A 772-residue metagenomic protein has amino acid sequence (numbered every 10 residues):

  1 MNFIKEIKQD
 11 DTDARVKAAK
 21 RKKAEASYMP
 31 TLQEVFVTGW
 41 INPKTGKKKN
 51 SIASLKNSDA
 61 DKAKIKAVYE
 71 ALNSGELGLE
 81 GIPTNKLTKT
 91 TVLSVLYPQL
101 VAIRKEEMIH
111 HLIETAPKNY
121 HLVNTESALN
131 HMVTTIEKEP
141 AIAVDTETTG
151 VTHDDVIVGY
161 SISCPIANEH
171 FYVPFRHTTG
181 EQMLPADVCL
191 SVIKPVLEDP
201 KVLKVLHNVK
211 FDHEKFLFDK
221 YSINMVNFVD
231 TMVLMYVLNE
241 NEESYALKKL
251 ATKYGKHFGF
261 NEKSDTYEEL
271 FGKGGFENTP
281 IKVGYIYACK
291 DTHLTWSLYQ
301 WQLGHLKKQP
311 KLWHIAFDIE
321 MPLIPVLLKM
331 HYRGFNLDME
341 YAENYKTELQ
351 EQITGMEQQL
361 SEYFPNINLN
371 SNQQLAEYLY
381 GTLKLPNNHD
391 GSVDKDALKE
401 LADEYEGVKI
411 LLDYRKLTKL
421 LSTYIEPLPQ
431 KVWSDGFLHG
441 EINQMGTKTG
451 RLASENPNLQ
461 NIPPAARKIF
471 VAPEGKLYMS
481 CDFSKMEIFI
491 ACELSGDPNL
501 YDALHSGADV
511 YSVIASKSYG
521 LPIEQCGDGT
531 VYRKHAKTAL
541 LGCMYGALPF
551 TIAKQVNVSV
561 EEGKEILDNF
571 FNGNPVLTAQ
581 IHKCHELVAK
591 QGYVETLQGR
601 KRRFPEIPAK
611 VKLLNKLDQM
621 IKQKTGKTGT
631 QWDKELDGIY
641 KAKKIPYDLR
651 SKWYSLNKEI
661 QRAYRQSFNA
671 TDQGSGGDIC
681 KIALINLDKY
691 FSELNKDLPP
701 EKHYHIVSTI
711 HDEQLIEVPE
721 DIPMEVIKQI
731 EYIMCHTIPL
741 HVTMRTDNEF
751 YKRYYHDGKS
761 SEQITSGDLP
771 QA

Functional and structural regions predicted by a protein language model:
N2-K48, K56-D61, K66-L72, L77-T179 (+16 more regions): Conserved "right-hand" nucleotidyltransferase catalytic core of DNA-directed polymerases
A143, K201-V209, S480: Acidic beta-strand-to-loop metal/phosphate-binding motif
V151, K210-Y221, L234-L238, E377-T382 (+1 more regions): Short active-site loop/helix that positions an aromatic residue
I166-K204, F335: Nucleic-acid-processing active sites and adjacent nucleic-acid-binding tracks, predominantly divalent metal-dependent
D219, A342-Q373, D568-E586, D721-A772: Polymerase palm active-site segment centered on the conserved acidic dipeptide of motif C
I223-E240, L247, G507-Y511: Conserved beta-strand -> loop -> alpha-helix junction used to position metal-binding or nucleic-acid-contacting
K290-S297, R665-D688: Conserved pre-motif C helix in the palm subdomain of viral-like polymerases
L715-P719: Short hydrophobic/aromatic beta-strand micro-patches that form the beta-sheet surface supporting nucleotide- or nucleic
